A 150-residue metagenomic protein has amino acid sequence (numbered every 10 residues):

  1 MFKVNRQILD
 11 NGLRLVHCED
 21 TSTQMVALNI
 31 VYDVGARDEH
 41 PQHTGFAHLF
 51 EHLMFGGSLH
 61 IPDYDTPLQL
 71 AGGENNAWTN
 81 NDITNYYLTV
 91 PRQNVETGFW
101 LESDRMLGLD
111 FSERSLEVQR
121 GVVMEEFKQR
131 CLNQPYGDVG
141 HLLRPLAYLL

Functional and structural regions predicted by a protein language model:
M1-Q24: N- or domain-start disorder-to-order transition segments that initiate the globular core
M1-Q7, Y86, R144-L150: Histidine-acidic residue clusters that define the catalytic metal-binding segment of zinc metallopeptidase domains
A27-P91, N133: M16/MPP (pitrilysin/insulinase) zinc-metallopeptidase core fold and M16-derived inactive scaffolds
Q42, F46, Y64, V95-G98 (+3 more regions): Stable alpha-helical elements in mature extracytoplasmic
L53, G57-S58, G98, R105 (+1 more regions): Scaffold signal of the M16-like zinc-metallopeptidase fold and its non-catalytic homologs
G57, T89-V122: M16/insulysin-pitrilysin zinc metalloprotease superfamily fold
T79-Y87, R114-E125, H141: Short, glycine/charge-rich beta-strand/loop segments that flank catalytic centers and engage negatively charged groups
